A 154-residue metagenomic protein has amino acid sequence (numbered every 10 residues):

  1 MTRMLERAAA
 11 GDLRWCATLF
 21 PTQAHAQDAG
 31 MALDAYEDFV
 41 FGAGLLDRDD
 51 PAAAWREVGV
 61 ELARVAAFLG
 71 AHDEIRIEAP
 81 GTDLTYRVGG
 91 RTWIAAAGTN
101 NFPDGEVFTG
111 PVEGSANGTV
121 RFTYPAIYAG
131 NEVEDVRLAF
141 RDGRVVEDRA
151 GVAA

Functional and structural regions predicted by a protein language model:
M1-N117: Active-site bordering "gate/hinge" segments that shape substrate access to catalytic or cofactor-binding pockets
V112-A154: Long, well-ordered mid-to-C-terminal structural blocks that present hydrophobic/aromatic surfaces
